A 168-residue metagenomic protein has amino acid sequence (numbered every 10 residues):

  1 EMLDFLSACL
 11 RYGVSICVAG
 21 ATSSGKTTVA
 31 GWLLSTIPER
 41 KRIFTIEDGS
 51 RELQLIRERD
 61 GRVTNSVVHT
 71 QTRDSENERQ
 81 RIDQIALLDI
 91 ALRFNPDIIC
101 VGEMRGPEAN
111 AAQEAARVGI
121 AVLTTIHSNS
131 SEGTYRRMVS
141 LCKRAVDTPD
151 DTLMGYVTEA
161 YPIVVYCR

Functional and structural regions predicted by a protein language model:
E1-S7: N-terminal pre-Walker A segment at the start of P-loop NTPase domains
L3, G13-A19, S35-T158: Switch/coupling sub-region of P-loop NTPases
C9, A21: P-loop (Walker A) phosphate-binding loop of NTP-binding proteins
K26: Conserved lysine of the Walker
V29, L33: Hydrophobic positions on the alpha1 helix immediately C-terminal to the Walker A/P-loop
V157-T158, P162-R168: Conserved NTP phosphate-binding and transfer environment spanning the P-loop NTPase/kinase superfamily
